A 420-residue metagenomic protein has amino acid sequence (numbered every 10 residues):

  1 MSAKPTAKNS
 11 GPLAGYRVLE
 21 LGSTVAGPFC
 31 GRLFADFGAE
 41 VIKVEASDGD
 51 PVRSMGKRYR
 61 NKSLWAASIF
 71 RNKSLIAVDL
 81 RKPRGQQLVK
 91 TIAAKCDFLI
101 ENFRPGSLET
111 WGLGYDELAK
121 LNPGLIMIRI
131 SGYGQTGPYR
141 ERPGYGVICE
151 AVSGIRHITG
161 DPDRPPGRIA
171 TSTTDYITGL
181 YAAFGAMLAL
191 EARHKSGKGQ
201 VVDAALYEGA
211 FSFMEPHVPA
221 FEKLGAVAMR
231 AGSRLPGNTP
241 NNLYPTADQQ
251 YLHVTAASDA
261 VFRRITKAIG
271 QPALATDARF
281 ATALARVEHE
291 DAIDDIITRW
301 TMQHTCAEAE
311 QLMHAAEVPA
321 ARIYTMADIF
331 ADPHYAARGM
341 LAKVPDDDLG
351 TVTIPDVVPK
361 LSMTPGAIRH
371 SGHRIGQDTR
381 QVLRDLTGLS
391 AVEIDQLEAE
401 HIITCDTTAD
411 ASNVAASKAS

Functional and structural regions predicted by a protein language model:
M1-K195, R374, R380-S420: N-terminal helix-loop segment corresponding to the beta1-alpha1 unit of nucleotide/adenylate-binding folds
D48, Y133-G134, L206-F211, D248-Q250 (+3 more regions): Glycine-rich beta-alpha junction loops
A66, A231-P236, N242-L243, L349-V352 (+1 more regions): Short Gly/Pro-enriched turn/cap motifs at secondary-structure boundaries
Q135, D163-S172, H194-A210, M229-P236 (+1 more regions): Conserved Rossmann-fold dehydrogenase catalytic segment
P165-T174, P245-Q250, T364: Flexible glycine/proline-enriched surface loops and loop-helix/loop-strand junctions
G179-Q200, S212-L224, T266-Q271: Oxidoreductase and adenylate-handling cofactor-binding alpha/beta cores
P240-A316, A320: Aromatic-enriched alpha-helical interface/lid elements that frame and gate functional surfaces
A315-R369: A glycine-rich dinucleotide-binding beta-alpha-beta segment and adjacent secondary-structure elements that constitute
